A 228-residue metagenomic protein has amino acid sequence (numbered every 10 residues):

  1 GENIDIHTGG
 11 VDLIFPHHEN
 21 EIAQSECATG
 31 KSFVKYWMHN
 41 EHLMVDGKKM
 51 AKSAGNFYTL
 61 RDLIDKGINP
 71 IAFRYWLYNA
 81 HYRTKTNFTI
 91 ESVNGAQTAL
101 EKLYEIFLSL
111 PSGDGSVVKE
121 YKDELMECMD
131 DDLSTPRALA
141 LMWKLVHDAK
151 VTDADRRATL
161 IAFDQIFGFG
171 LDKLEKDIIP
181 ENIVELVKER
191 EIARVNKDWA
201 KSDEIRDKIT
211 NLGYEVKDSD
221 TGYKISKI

Functional and structural regions predicted by a protein language model:
G1-R61: Catalytic cores of enzymes that engage adenine nucleotides and/or redox cofactors via long glycine-rich, Lys/Arg/His
K49-K52, N56-I228: Structural preference for alpha-helix termini/caps and helix-kink/transition segments
